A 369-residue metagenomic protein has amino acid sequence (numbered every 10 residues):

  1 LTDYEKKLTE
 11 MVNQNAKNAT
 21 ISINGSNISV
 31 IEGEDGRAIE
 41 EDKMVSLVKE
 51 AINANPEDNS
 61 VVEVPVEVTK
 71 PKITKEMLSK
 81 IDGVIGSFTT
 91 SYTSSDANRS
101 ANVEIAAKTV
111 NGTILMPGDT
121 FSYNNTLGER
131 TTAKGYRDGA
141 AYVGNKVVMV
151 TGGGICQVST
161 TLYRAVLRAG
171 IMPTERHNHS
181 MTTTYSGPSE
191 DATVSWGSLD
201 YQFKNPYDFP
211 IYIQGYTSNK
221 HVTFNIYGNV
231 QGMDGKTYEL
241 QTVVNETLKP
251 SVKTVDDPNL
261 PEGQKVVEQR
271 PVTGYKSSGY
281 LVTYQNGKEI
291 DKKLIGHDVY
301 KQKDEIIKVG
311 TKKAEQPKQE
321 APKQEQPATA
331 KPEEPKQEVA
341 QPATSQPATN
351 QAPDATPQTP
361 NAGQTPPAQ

Functional and structural regions predicted by a protein language model:
T2-G25, G33-Q369: Well-ordered beta-sheet/strand-loop patches within structured domains
I28: Cationic-aromatic interfacial patches
